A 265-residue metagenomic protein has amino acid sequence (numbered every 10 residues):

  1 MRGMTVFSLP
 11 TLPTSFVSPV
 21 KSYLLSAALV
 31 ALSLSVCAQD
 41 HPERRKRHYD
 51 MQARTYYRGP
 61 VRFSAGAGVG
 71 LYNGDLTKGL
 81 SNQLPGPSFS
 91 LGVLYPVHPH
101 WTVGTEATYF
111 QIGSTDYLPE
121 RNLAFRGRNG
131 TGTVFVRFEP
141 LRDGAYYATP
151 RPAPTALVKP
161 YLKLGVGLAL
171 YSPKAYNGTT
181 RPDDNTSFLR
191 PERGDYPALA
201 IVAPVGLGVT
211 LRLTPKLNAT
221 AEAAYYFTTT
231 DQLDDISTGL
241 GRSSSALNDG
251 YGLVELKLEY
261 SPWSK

Functional and structural regions predicted by a protein language model:
Q39-L94, E259-K265: Short glycine/proline- and aromatic-enriched beta-strand/turn motifs that initiate or cap beta-hairpins
H48, W101-T180, E255-P262: Gram-negative (and chloroplast) outer-membrane scaffold detector with strong preference for beta-barrel transmembrane
M51-A53, A65-V69, L91-Y95, V134-F138 (+4 more regions): Residues on the lipid-exposed face of transmembrane beta-strands in outer-membrane beta-barrel proteins
Y57, Y95-P99, P140-R142, L170 (+2 more regions): Outer-membrane beta-barrel strand-turn architecture
G59, Q83-P87, R128-G132, A156-V158 (+2 more regions): Residues that define the transmembrane beta-barrel architecture of outer-membrane proteins
L80, I112-G132, L170-A200, Q232-T238 (+1 more regions): Extracellular/periplasm-exposed beta-strand and loop segments of Gram-negative cell-envelope proteins, dominated by
L80-R137, R212-T220, A224-T230, T238: Glycine- and aromatic-enriched membrane insertion/assembly motifs of diderm outer-membrane and organelle channel
T214-K265: Predominantly the C-terminal beta-signal and adjacent terminal strand-loop region of outer-membrane beta-barrel
